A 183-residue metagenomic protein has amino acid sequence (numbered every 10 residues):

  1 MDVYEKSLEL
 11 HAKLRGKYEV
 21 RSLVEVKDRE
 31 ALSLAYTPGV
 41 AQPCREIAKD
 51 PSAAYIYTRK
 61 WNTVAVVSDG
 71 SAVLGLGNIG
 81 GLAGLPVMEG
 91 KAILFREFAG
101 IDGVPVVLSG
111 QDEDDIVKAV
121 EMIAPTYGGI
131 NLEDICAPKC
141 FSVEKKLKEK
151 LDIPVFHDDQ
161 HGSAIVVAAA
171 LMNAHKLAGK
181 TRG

Functional and structural regions predicted by a protein language model:
M1-I153: N-terminal ligand-binding/catalytic initiation module
F156-I165: Active-site nucleophile and cofactor-binding loops and adjacent substrate-binding regions of central metabolic enzymes
A164-G183: Short internal alpha-helix immediately C-terminal to a glycine-rich phosphate-binding loop in Rossmann-like
